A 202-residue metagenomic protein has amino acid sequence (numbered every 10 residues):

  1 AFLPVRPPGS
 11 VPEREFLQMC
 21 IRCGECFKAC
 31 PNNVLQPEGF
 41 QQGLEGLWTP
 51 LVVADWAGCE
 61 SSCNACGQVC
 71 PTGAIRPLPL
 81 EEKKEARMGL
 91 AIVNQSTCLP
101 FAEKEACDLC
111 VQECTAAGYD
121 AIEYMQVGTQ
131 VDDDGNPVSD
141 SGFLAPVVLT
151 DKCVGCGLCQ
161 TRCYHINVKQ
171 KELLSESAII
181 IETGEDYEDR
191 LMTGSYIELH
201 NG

Functional and structural regions predicted by a protein language model:
A1-G202: Non-ligating segments of multi-cofactor redox enzymes
